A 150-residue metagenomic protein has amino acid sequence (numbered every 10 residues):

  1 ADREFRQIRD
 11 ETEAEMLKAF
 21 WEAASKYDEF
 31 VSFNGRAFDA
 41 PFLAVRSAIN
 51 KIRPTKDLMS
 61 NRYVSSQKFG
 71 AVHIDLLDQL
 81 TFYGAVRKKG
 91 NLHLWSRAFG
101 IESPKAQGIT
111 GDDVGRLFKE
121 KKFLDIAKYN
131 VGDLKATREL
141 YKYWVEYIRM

Functional and structural regions predicted by a protein language model:
A1-E22: Conserved RNase H-like, two-metal-ion catalytic cores of nucleic-acid enzymes
A1-Q7, Y27-A127, G132-M150: Metal-dependent phosphoesterase core characteristic of DEDDh/y 3'-5' exonuclease domains
